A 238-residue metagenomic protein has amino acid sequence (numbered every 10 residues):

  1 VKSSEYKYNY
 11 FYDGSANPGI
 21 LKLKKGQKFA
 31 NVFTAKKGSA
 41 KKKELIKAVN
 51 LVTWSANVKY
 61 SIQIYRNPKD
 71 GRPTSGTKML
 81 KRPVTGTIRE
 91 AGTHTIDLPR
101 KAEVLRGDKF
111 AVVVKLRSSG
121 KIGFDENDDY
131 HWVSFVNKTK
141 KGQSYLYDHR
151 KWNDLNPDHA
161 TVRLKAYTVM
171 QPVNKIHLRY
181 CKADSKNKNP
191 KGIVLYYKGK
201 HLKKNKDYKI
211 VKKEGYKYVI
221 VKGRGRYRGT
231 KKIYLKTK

Functional and structural regions predicted by a protein language model:
V1-T74, A102-K109, K115-M170: Beta-sheet-rich sandwich/jelly-roll-like modules and their strand-loop junctions
L45, A56-K59, E90, R106 (+3 more regions): Short loop/turn segments at connectors of secondary-structure elements within structured domains
A48-N50, S61, T95, A111-V113 (+3 more regions): Beta-strand secondary-structure signal
P73-R82: Short beta-strand and strand-turn-strand segments in soluble, beta-rich domains
R82-P83, N205: Short hydrophobic alpha-helix segments
V84-G92, V104: Short proline/glycine- and polar residue-rich coil/turn motifs
T93-K101: Exposed aromatic-hydrophobic patches
Q171-K238: Solvent-exposed beta-strand/loop surfaces, strongest in extracytoplasmic domains of secreted and cell-surface proteins
